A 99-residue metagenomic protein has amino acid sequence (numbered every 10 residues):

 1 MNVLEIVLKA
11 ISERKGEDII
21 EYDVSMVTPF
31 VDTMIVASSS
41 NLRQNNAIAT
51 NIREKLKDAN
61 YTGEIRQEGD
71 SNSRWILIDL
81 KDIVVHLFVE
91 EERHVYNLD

Functional and structural regions predicted by a protein language model:
M1-F30, L42-W75, E90-E92: Polybasic/polar functional segments that serve as interface/processing modules
V36-S39: Short hydrophobic/aromatic beta-strand micro-patches that form the beta-sheet surface supporting nucleotide- or nucleic
I76-D99: C-terminal structural segments of small proteins and small subunits
